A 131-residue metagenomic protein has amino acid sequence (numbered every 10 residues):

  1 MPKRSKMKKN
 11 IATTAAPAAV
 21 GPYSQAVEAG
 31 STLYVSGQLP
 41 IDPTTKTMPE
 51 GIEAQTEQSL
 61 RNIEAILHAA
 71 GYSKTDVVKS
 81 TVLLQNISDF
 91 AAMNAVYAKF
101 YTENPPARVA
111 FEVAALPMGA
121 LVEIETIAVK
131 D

Functional and structural regions predicted by a protein language model:
P2-D131: Short, polar/acidic, helix-capping and beta-turn segments at strand->helix junctions that line the mouths
